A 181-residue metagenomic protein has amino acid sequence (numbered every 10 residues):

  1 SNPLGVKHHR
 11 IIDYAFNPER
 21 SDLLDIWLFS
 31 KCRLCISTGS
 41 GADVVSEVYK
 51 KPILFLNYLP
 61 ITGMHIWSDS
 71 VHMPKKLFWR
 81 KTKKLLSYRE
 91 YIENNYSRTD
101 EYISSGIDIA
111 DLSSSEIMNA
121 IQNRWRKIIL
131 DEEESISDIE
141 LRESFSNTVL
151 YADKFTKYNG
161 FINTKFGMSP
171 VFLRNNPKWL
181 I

Functional and structural regions predicted by a protein language model:
S1, S21-I26, N176-K178: Charged/polar interaction segments and conserved charged motifs
S1-S21, D138-N147: Catalytic donor nucleotide-activated moiety binding site of glycosyltransferases and closely related
H8, L24-D25, D100: Generic signal for short, ordered secondary-structure residues within or immediately flanking folded domains
I12-D13, F55, V71-P74: Short, hinge-like loop/turn segments at secondary-structure boundaries
P18-L23, P60-G63, F78-K83: Glycine-rich loops and low-complexity Gly/Arg-rich segments that provide flexible linkers or classic glycine-based
L23, S40, V44, S115-N119 (+1 more regions): A structural signal for well-ordered alpha-helical segments within the folded catalytic domains of diverse enzymes
D25-D69: A donor-sugar binding/catalytic signature common to diverse glycosyltransferases and related nucleotide-sugar
S68-I181: Leloir-type glycosyltransferase catalytic cores
